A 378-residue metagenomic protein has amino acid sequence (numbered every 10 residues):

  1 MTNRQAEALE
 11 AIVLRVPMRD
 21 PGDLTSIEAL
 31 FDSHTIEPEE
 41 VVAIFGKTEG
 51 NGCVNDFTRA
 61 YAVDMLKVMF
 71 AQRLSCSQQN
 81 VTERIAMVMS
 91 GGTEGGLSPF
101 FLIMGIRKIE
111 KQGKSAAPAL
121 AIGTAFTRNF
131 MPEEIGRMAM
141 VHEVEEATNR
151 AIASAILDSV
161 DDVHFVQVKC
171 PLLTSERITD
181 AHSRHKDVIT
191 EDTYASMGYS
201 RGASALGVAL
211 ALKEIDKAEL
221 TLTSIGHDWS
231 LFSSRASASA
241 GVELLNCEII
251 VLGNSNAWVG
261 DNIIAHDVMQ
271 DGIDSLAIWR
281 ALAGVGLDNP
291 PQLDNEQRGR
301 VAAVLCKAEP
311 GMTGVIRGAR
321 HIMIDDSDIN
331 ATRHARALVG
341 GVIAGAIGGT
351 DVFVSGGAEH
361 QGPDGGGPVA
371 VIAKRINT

Functional and structural regions predicted by a protein language model:
M1-T378: Terminal domain-initiation and capping elements
